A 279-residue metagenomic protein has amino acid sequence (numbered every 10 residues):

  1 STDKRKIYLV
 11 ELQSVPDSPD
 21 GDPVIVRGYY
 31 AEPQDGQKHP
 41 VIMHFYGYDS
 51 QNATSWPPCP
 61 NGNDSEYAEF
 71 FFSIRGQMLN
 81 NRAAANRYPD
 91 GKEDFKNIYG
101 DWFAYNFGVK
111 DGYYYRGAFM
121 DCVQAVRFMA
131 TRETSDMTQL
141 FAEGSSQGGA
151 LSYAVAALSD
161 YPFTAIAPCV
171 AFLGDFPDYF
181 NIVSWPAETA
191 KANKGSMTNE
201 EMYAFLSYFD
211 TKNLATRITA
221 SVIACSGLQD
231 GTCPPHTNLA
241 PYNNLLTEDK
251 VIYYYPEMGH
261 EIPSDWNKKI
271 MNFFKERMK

Functional and structural regions predicted by a protein language model:
S1-G36: N-terminal cap/lid segment of alpha/beta-hydrolase-fold proteins
R27-Y30, K38-D49, E69: Short beta-strand element of the alpha/beta-hydrolase
P60-N61, E66-M120, D178-A187: Cap/lid segment of the alpha/beta-hydrolase catalytic domain
D101-S146: Gly/Ser-rich "nucleophile elbow"/oxyanion-hole loop immediately N-terminal to the catalytic nucleophile in hydrolases
A142-G144, C169, C225: Short beta-strand immediately N-terminal to the catalytic nucleophile in serine-hydrolase-like folds
L151-T198, Y254, I262-D265: Hydrolase active-site cap/lid region
I218, A224-S226: Short beta-strand/loop motif that positions the catalytic acidic residue of the alpha/beta-hydrolase fold
T232, L239-K279: C-terminal catalytic histidine-bearing segment of alpha/beta-hydrolase fold enzymes
